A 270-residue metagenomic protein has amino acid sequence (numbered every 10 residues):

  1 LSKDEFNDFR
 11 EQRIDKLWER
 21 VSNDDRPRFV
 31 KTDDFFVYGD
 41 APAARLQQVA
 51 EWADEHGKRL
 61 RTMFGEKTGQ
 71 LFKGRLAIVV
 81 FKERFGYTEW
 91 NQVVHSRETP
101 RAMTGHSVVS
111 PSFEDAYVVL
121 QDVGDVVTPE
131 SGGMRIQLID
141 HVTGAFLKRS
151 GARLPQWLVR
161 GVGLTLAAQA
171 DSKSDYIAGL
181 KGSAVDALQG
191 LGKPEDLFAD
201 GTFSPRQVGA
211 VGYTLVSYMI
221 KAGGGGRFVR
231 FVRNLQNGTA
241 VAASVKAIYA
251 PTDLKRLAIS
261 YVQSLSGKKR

Functional and structural regions predicted by a protein language model:
L1-V30, I259, G267-R270: N-terminal low-structure segments adjacent to metalloprotease catalytic domains across cellular compartments
S2, K82-E83, E89, A168 (+2 more regions): Intrinsic-disorder/low-complexity, polar/charged segments
N23, E98-V118, G133-Q137, R149-R270: Acidic/His/Gly-enriched intrinsically disordered linker/tail segments that often contain short helix/coil "MoRF-like"
D24-P155, S172-K173, F198, R206 (+1 more regions): Juxtacatalytic substrate-recognition/specificity segment
